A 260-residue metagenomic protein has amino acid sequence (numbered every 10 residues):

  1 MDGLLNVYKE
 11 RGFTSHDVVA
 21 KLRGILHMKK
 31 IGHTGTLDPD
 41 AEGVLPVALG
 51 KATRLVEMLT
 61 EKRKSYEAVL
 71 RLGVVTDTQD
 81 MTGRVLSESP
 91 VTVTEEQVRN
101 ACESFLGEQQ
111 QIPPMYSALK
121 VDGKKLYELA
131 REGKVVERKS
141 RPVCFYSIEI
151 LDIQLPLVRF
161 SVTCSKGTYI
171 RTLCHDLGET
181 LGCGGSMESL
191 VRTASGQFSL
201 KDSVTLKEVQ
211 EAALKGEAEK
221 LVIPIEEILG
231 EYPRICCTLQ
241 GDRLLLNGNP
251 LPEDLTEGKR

Functional and structural regions predicted by a protein language model:
M1-E10, T14-L37, A41-V44, E96 (+2 more regions): Accessory RNA 3′-end/elbow-binding domains used by RNA modification enzymes
G3-Y8, S65-R71, E88, R159-S161 (+1 more regions): Short amphipathic
L22-M28, E42, P46, V135-G167 (+1 more regions): The conserved catalytic core of RNA pseudouridine synthases
K30-T60, E128: Glycine/acidic-rich beta-strand-loop module
V47, A68, G123, L173 (+1 more regions): Residue-level signal for inorganic ion chemistry
E57-L72, V136-I150: Structural signature of FAD isoalloxazine-binding scaffolds in flavoprotein oxidoreductases
M58-Q111: Acidic, low-complexity central loop/insert segments
S117, V121-Y146: Extended alpha-helical targeting/anchoring segments, especially N-terminal organellar/secretory targeting helices
